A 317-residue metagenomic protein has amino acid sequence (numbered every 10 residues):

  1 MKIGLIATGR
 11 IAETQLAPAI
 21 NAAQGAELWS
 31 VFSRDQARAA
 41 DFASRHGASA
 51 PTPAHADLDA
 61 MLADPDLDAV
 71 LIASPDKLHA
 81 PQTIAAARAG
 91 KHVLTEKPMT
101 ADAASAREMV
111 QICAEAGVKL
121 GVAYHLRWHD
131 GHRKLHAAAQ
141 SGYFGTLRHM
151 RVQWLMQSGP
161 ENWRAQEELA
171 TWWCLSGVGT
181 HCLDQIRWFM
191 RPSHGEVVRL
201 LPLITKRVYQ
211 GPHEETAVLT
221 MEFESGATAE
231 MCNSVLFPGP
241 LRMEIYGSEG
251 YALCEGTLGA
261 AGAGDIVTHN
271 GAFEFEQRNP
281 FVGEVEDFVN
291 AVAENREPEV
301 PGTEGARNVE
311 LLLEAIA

Functional and structural regions predicted by a protein language model:
M1-A48, R187: N-terminal Rossmann-like dinucleotide-binding module
I11, R34, E274-E286, V300: Active-site loop of classical SDR/Rossmann-like NAD(P)-dependent oxidoreductases, centered on the catalytic Tyr-X3-Lys
A50-D57: Conserved SAM-binding strand-loop segment of SAM-dependent methyltransferases
A69, P75-D76, A80-R127: Beta-strand-loop-alpha-helix segment that lines the small-molecule cofactor/substrate pocket of alpha/beta enzymes
A69-L71, N290-A317: C-terminal helix-rich "cap/oligomerization" subdomain common to oxidoreductases
K119, L126-Q210: Predominantly a Rossmann-like dinucleotide-binding segment in NAD(P)-dependent oxidoreductases
G177, D184-L258, V282-R296, L313: Contiguous beta-strand/loop segments that form the cofactor/metal-binding neighborhood of enzyme cores
